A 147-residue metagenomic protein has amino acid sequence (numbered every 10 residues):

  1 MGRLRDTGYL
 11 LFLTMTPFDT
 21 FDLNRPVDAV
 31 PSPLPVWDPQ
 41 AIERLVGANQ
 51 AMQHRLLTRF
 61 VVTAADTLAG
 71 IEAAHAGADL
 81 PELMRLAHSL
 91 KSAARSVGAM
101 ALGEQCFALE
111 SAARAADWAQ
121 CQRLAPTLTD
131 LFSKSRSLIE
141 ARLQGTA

Functional and structural regions predicted by a protein language model:
R3-A147: Two-component system phosphorelay core
